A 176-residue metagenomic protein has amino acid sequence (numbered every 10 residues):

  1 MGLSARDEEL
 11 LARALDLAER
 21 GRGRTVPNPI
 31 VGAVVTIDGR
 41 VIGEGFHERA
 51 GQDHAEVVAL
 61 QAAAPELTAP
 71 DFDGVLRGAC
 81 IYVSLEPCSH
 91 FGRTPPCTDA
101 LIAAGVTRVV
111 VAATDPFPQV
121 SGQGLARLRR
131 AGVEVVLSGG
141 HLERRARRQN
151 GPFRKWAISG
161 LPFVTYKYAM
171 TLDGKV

Functional and structural regions predicted by a protein language model:
M1-R22, V41, D71-R77, G92-V176: Zinc-dependent deaminase
D16, R20-G23, H47, V57 (+3 more regions): Charged/polar positions on well-ordered alpha helices
P27-V31, D53, P162-V164: Short, basic and Ser/Thr-rich N-terminal targeting/leader segments
I30-G39, K167-A169: Short beta-strand scaffold segments in enzyme catalytic cores
A33, V41-A62: N-terminal beta-alpha supersecondary unit
F46, D53-V57, I81-A100, Q119: Local cysteine-cluster metal-coordination motifs and their immediate loop/turn environment, predominantly Fe-S cluster
L60-F91: Mobile, glycine- and charge-enriched loop segments and immediately flanking short secondary-structure elements within
